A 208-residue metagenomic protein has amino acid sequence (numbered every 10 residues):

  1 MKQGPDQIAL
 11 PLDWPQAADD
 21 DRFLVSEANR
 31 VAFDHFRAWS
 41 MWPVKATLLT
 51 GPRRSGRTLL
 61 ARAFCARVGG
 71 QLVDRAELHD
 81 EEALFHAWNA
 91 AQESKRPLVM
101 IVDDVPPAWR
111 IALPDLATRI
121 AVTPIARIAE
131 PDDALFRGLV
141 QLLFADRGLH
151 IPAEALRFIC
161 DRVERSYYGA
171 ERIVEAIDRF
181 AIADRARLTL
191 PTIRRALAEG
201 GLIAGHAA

Functional and structural regions predicted by a protein language model:
M1-A38, P43, I182, A186-R187 (+1 more regions): A short, basic N-terminal segment
V44-L60: Walker A/P-loop nucleotide-binding motif
R67-A83, A87-A90, S94-V105: Conserved P-loop NTPase "ATPase switch" module shared by AAA+ and STAND
P106-A121: Short regulatory helix/loop adjacent to the ATP-binding pocket of P-loop NTPases
T123-L135: Conserved AAA+ ATPase "SRH/arginine-finger" region at the nucleotide-binding site
D132-P152: Conserved small helical "lid"/interfacial subdomain of P-loop NTPases
R157-D161, Y168-I182: C-terminal helical "lid" of AAA+/P-loop NTPase domains
